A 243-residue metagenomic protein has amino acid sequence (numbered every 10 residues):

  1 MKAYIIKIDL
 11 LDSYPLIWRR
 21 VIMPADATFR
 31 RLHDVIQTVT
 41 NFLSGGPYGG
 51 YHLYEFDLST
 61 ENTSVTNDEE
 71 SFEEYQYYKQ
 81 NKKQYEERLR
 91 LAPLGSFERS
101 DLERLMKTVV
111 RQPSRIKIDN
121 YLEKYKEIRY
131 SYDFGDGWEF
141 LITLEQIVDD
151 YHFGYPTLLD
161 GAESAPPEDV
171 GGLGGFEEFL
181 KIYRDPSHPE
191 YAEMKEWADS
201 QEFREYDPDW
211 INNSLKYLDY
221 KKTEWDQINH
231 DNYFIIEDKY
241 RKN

Functional and structural regions predicted by a protein language model:
M1-N243: Short linear regulatory motifs enriched in tryptophan with gly/pro/ser
